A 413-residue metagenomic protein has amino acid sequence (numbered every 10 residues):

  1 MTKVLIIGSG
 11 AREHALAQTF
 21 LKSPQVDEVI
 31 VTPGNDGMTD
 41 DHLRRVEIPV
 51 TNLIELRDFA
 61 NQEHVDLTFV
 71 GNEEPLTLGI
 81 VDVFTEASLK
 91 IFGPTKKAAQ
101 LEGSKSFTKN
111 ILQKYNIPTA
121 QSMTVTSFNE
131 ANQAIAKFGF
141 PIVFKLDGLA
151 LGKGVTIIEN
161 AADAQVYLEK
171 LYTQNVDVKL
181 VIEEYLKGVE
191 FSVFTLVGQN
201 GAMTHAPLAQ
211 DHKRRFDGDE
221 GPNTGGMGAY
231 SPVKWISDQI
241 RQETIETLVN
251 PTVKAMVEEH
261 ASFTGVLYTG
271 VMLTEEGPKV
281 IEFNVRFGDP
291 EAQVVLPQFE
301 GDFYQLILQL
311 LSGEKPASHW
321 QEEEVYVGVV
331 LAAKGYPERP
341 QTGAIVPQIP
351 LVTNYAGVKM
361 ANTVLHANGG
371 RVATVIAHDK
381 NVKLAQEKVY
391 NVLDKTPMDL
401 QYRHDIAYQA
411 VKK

Functional and structural regions predicted by a protein language model:
M1-K96: ATP-binding N-terminal substructure of ATP-dependent carboxylate-amine bond-forming enzymes
T39-H42, Q100-S106, G154, F216-G218 (+1 more regions): Short, charged, surface-exposed secondary-structure boundary motifs
R45-N52, M123-S127, I158: Short acidic-hydrophobic, aromatic-tinged amphipathic segments that line or gate anion-handling sites
P94-K153: A conserved helix-loop-beta module that forms one wall/lid of the active-site cleft in ATP-utilizing catalytic domains
V155-I281, V285-F287: Internal nucleotide-binding/catalytic subdomain
E246-L267, N284-G343, P350: Active-site "cap" helix and flanking loop/linker of ATP-utilizing ligase/carboxylase catalytic domains
L308-K413: Peripheral (often C-terminal) accessory segments that flank ATP-dependent C-N-forming ligase machineries
